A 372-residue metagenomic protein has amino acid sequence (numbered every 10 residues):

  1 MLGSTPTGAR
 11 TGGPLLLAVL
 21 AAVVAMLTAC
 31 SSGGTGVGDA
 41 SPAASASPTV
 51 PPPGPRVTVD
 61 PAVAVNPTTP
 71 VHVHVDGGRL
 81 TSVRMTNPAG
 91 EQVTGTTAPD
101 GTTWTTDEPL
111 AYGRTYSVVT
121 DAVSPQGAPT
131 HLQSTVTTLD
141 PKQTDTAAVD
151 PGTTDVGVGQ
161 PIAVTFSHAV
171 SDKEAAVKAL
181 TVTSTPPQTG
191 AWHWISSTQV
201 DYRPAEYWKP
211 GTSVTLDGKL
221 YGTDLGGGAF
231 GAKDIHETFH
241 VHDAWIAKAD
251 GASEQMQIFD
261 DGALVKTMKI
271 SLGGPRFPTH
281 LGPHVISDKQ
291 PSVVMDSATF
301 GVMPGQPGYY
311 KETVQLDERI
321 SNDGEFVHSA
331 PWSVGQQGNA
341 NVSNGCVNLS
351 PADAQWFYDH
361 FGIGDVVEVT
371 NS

Functional and structural regions predicted by a protein language model:
L2-L27, S31-D243, I270: Acidic, low-complexity Ser/Thr/Gly/Pro-rich repeat segments typical of extracellular/periplasmic and surface-exposed
H72-H74, R84, S117, A163-T165 (+7 more regions): Soluble periplasmic/extracytoplasmic beta-strand elements of cell-envelope proteins
E108, P151, P204, G251 (+4 more regions): Pocket-edge structural micro-motifs
V158, D243, F277, L281 (+1 more regions): Exported/periplasmic cell-wall-interacting domains
V164-Q199, I258-I320, E325-V327: Conserved, compact domain cores that house catalytic/ligand-binding motifs in diverse enzymes and effector modules
K209, G262-K266, S333-G335: Short, surface-exposed beta-strand-loop junctions and turns on beta-sheet-rich folds
D234-R276: A structural motif detector for short, solvent-exposed N-terminal "entry" segments of globular domains
